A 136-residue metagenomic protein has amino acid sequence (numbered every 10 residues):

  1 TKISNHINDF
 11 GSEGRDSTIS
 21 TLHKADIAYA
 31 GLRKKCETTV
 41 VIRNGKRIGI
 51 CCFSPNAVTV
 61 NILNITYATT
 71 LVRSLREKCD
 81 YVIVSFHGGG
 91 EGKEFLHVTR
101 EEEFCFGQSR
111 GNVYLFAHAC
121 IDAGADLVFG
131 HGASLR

Functional and structural regions predicted by a protein language model:
T1-R136: Acidic, metal/ion-coordinating pockets
